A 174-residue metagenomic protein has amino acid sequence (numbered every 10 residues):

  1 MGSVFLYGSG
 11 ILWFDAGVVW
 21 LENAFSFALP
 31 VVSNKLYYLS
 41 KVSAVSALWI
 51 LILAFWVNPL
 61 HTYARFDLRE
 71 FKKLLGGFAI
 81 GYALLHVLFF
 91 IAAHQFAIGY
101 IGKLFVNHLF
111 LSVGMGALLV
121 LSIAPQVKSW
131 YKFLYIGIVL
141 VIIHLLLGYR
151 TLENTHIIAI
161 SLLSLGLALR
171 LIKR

Functional and structural regions predicted by a protein language model:
M1-R174: Membrane-embedded alpha-helical bundles that constitute the cytochrome b-like, heme-associated redox core of multi-pass
